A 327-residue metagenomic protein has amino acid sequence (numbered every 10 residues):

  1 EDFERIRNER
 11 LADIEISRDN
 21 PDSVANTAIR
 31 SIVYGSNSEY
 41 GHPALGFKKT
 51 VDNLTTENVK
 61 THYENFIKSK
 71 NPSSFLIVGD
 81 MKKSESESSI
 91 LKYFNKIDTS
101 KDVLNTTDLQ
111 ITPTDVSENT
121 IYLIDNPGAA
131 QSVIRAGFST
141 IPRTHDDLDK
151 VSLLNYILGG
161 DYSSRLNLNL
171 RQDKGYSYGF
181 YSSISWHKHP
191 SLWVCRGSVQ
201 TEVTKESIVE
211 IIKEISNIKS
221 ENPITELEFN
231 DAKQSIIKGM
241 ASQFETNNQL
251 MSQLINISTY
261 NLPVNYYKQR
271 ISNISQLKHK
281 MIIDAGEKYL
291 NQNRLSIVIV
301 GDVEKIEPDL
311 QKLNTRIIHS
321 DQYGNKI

Functional and structural regions predicted by a protein language model:
E1-N105, P142, D173-K174, Y178-I327: Charge-rich, well-structured scaffold segments of protease-associated domains
V103-S163, K326-I327: His/Glu-based metal-binding/catalytic segments typifying zinc-dependent metallopeptidases
